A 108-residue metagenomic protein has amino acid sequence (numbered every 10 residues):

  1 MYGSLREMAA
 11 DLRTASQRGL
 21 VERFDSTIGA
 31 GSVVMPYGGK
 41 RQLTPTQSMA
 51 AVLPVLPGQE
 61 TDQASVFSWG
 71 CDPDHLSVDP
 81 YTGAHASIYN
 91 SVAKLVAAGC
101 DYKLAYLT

Functional and structural regions predicted by a protein language model:
M1-T108: Glycine/proline-enriched, intrinsically flexible loops and inter-domain linkers
